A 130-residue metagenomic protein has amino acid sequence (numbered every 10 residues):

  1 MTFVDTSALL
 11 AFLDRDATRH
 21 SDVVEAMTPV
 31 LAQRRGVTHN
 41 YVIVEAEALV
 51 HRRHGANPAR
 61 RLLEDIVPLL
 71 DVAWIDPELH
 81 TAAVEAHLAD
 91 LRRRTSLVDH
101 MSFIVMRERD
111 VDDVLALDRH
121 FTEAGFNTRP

Functional and structural regions predicted by a protein language model:
M1, F103-I104, E108-P130: Acidic, PIN/NYN-like endoribonuclease modules and their adjacent C-terminal/linker elements
M1-T38, H51-E64: Short, well-structured N-terminal submotif of metal-dependent ribonuclease cores
T2-D5, H39, T95-S96, D118 (+1 more regions): Histidine- and aromatic-rich ligand-binding microenvironments
A48-H51, R107: Short glycine/serine- and small hydrophobic-enriched flexible loop segments
E64-I66, A73-D76, V84, L91-R92 (+1 more regions): Short acidic, glycine/proline-enriched helix-loop-strand junctions
D71-D113: Active-site neighborhoods of divalent-metal-dependent phosphate/nucleic-acid chemistry enzymes
